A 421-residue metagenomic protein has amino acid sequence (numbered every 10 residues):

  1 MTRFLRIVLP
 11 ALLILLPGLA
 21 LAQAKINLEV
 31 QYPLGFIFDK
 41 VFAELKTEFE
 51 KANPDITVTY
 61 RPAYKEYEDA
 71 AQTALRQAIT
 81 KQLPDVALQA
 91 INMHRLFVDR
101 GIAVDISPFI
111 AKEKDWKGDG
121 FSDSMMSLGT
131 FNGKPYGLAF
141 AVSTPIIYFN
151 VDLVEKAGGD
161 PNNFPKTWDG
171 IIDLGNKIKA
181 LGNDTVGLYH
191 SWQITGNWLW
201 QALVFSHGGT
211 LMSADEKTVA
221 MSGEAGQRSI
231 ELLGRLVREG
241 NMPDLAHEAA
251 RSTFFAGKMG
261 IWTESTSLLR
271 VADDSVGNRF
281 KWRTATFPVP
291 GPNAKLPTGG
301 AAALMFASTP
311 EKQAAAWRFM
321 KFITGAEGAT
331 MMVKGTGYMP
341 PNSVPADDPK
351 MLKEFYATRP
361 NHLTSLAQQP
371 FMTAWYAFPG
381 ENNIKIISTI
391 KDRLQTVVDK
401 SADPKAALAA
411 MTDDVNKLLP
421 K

Functional and structural regions predicted by a protein language model:
A24-F36, I56-R61, V86, Y136 (+2 more regions): Short, well-ordered beta-strand elements
N27-E44, A63-E68, S143, T195 (+1 more regions): Extracytoplasmic "Venus flytrap"
E44-F121, K156-G158, N163, G260-I261 (+3 more regions): Extracytoplasmic "Venus flytrap"/periplasmic binding protein-like
I91-I146, I172, L199, L203 (+3 more regions): Hinge/lid segment of periplasmic solute-binding proteins
S127, F131-F140, P145, D169-T218 (+2 more regions): Extracytoplasmic/periplasmic solute-binding protein
Y148-N150, T298-E311: A bilobed periplasmic-binding-protein/Venus flytrap-type ligand-binding module shared by bacterial periplasmic
I172-K177, D215-D244, F287: Glycine-centered hinge/linker elements that transmit conformational signals in sensory and ligand-binding systems
P360-D414: C-terminal capping/gating helix-and-loop segments adjacent to ligand/active sites or protein-protein/ligand interfaces
